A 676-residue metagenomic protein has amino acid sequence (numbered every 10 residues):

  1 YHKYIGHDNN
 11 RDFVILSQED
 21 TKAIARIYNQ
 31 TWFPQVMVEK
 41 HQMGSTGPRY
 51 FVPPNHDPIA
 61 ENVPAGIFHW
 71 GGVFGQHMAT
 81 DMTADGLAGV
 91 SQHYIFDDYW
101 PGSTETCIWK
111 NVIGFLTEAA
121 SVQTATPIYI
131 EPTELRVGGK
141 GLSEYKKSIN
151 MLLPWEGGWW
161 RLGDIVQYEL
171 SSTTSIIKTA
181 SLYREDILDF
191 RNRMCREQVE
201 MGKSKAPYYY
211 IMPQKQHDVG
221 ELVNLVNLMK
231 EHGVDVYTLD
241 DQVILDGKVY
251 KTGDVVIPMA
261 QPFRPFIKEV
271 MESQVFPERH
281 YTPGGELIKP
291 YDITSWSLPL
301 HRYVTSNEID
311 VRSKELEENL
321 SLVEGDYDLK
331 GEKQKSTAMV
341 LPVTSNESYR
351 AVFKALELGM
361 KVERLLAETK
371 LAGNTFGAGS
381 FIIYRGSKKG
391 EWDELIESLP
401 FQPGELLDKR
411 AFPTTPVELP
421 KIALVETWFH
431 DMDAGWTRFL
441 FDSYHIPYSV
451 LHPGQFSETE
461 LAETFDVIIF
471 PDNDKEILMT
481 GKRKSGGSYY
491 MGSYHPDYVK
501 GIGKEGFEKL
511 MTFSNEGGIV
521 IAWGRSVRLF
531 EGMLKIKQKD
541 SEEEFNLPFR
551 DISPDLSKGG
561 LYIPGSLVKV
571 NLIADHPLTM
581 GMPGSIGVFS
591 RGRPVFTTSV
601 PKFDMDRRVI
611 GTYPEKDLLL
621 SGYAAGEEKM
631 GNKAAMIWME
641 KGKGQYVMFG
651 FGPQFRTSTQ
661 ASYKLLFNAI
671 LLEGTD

Functional and structural regions predicted by a protein language model:
K3-G6, N10-D12, S17-E19, A23 (+6 more regions): Intrinsic-disorder/low-complexity accessory segments
E39-G47, S526: Short, solvent-exposed turn/loop segments enriched in Gly/Ser/Thr/Pro and often Arg
